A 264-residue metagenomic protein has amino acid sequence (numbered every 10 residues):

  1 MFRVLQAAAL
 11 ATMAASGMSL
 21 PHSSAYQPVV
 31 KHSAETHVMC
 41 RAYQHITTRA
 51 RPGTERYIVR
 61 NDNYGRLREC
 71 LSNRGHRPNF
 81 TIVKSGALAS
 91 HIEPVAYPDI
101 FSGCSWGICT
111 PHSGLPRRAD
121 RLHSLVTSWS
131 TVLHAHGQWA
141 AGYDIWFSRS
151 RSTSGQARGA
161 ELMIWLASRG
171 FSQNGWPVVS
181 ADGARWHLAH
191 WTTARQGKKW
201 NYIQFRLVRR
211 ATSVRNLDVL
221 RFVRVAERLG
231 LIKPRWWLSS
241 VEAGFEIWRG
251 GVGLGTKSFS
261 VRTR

Functional and structural regions predicted by a protein language model:
F2-A7: Sec-dependent signal peptide recognition, specifically the positively charged N-region followed immediately by
A9-M18: Hydrophobic h-region of N-terminal signal peptides that target proteins for export in Gram-negative bacteria
S19-N63: N-terminal module-boundary/linker segments of secreted carbohydrate-active enzymes
V30, M39-Q44, R66, W236-E242 (+1 more regions): Carbohydrate-recognition beta-sandwich/jelly-roll modules in extracellular/periplasmic carbohydrate-active proteins
T48-T131: N-terminal carbohydrate-binding/catalytic regions of secreted carbohydrate-active enzymes
E93-V178: Extracellular-facing segments of soluble proteins and assemblies that are Gly/Ser/Thr-biased and enriched in aromatics
F147-D218: Short helix-loop boundary/capping segments
V208-R264: Long, compositionally biased interface segments
